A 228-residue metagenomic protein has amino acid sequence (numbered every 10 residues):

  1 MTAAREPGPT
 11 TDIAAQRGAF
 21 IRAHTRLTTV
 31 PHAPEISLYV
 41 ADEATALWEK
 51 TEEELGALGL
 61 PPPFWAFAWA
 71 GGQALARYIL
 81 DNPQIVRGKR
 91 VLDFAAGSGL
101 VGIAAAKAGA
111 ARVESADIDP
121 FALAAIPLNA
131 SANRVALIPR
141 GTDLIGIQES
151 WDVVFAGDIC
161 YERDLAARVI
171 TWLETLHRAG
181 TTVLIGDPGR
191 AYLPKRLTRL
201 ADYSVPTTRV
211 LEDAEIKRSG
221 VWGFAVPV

Functional and structural regions predicted by a protein language model:
M1-W48: N-terminal auxiliary segments of SAM/dcSAM-dependent transferases
E49, A57-A66: A short glycine/serine-rich beta->alpha loop
P62-L80: Conserved SAM-binding loop and adjacent beta-strand
R77-I138: Conserved SAM/SAH cofactor-binding pocket of Class I
R140-G146: Conserved SAM/SAH-binding loop
G146-V153: A short acidic, Gly/Pro-enriched loop at the edge of an enzyme's catalytic core that lines a small-molecule cofactor
V153-A166: A short SAM/SAH-binding and catalytic strip from SAM-dependent methyltransferases
A166-F224: C-terminal substrate-binding/active-site "lid" region of AdoMet-derived donor-dependent transferases
